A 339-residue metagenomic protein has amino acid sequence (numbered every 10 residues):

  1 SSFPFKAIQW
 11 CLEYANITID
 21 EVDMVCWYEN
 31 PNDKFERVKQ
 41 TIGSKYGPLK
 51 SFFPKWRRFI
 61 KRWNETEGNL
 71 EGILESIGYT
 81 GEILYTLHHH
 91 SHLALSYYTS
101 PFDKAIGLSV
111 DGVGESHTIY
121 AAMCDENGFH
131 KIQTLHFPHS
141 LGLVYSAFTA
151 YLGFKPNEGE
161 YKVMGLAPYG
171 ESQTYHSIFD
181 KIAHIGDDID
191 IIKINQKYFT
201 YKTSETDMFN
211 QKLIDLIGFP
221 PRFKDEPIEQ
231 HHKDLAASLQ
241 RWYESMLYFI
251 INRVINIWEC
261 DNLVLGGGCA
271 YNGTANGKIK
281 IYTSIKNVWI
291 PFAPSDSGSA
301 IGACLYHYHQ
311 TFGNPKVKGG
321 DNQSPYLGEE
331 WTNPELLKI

Functional and structural regions predicted by a protein language model:
S1-I339: Short acidic/glycine-rich loops and adjacent helix/strand connectors that line catalytic pockets where negatively
